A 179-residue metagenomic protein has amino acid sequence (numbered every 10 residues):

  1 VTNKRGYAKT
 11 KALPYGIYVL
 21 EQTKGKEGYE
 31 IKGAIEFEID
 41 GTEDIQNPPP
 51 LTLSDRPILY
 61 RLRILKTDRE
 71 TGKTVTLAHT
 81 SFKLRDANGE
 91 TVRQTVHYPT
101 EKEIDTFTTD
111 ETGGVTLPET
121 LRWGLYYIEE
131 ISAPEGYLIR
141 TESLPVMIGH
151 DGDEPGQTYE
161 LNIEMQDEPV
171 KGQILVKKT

Functional and structural regions predicted by a protein language model:
V1-T179: Solvent-exposed loop/turn and edge beta-strand elements of beta-rich ligand-binding domains
